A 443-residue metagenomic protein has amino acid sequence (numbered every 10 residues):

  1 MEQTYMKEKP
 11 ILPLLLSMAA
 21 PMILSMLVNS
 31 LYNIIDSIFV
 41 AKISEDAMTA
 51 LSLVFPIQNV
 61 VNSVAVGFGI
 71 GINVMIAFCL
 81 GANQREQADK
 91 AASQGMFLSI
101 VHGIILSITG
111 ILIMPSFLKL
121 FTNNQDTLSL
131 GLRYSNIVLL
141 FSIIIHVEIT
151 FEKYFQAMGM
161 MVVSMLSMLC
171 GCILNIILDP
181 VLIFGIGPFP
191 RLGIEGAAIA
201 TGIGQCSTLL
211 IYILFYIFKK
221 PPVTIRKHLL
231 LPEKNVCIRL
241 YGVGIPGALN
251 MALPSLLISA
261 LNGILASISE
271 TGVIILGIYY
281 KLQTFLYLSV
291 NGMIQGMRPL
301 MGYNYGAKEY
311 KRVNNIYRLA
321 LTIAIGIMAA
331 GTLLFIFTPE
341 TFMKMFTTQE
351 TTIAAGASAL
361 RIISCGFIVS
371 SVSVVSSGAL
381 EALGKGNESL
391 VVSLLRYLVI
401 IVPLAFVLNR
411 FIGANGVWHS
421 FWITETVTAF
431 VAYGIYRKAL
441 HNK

Functional and structural regions predicted by a protein language model:
M1-A19, I76-I143, F189-I245, M301-G366 (+1 more regions): Short alpha-helical transmembrane segments in multi-pass integral membrane proteins
M6-I38, K42-I43, N59-G71, M75 (+8 more regions): N-terminal transmembrane alpha-helices
S17-D36, I137, G171, G204-T208 (+4 more regions): Transmembrane helical elements of multi-pass membrane transporters/channels
M22, M26, I38, V74 (+17 more regions): Transmembrane alpha-helix boundary and packing residues in multipass membrane permease domains and related
L27, L31-T49, L118-Q125, V181-L192 (+4 more regions): Helix-terminus/linker motif at the lipid-water interface of multi-pass membrane proteins
M48-I108, I145-S164, N262, I275-P339 (+2 more regions): Small-residue-rich hydrophobic transmembrane alpha-helices
V60-S63, N175-P180, L209-I213, F285-L288 (+3 more regions): Hydrophobic transmembrane alpha-helices of multi-pass small-molecule transporters
G69, N73, V138-Q156, S164-C172 (+5 more regions): Short runs within selected transmembrane alpha-helices of multi-pass transporters and secretion channels
